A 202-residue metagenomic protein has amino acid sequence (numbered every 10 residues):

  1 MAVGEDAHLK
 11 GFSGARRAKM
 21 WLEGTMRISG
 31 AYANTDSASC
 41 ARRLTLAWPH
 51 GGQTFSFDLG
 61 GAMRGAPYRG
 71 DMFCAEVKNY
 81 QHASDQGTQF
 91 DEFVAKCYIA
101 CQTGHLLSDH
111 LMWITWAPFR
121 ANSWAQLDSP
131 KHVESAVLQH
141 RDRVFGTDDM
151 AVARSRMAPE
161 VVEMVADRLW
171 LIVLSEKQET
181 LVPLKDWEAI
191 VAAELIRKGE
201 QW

Functional and structural regions predicted by a protein language model:
M1-W202: Mixed-charge (Asp/Glu-Lys/Arg
